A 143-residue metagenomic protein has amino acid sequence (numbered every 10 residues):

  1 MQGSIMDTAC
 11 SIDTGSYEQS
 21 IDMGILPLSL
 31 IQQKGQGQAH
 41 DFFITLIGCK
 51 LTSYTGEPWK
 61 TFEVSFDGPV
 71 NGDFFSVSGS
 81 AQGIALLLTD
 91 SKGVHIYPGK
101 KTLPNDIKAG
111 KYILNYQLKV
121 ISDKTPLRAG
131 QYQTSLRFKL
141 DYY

Functional and structural regions predicted by a protein language model:
Q2-Y143: Mature extracellular/passenger domains of Gram-negative fimbrial/pilin and adhesin proteins
